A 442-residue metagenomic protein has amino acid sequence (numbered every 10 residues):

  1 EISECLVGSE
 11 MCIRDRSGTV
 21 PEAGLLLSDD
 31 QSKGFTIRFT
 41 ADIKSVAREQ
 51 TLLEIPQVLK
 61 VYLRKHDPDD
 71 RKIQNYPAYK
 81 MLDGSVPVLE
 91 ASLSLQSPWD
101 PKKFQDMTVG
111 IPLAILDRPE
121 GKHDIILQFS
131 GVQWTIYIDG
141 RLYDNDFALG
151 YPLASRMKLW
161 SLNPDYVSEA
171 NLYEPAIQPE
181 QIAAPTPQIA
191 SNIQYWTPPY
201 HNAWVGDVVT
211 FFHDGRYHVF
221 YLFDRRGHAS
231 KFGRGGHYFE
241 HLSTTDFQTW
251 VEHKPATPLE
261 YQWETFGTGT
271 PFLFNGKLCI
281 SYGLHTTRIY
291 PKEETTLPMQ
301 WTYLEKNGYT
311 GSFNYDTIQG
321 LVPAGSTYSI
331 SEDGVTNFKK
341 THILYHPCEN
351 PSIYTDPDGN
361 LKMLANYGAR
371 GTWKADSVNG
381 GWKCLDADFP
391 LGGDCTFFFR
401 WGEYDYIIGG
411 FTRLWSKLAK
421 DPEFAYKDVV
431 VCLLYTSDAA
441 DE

Functional and structural regions predicted by a protein language model:
E1-I13, D438-D441: Short, small-residue-biased leader/transition segments that mark boundaries at the very start of proteins
S9, R14-S17, V167-L172: Extracytoplasmic low-complexity segments
S17-W99: Extracellular glycan-recognition modules
G34, K60-V61, D67, Y76 (+7 more regions): Carbohydrate-active catalytic/glycan-binding domains of CAZyme proteins, especially the secreted or lumenal ectodomains
T40-D42, Q128, N171: Residue-level recognition of well-ordered beta-strand positions that form the cores of beta-sheet-rich folds across
Q105-M107: N-terminal secretory signal peptides
L113-I126: Trp-centered recognition loops
